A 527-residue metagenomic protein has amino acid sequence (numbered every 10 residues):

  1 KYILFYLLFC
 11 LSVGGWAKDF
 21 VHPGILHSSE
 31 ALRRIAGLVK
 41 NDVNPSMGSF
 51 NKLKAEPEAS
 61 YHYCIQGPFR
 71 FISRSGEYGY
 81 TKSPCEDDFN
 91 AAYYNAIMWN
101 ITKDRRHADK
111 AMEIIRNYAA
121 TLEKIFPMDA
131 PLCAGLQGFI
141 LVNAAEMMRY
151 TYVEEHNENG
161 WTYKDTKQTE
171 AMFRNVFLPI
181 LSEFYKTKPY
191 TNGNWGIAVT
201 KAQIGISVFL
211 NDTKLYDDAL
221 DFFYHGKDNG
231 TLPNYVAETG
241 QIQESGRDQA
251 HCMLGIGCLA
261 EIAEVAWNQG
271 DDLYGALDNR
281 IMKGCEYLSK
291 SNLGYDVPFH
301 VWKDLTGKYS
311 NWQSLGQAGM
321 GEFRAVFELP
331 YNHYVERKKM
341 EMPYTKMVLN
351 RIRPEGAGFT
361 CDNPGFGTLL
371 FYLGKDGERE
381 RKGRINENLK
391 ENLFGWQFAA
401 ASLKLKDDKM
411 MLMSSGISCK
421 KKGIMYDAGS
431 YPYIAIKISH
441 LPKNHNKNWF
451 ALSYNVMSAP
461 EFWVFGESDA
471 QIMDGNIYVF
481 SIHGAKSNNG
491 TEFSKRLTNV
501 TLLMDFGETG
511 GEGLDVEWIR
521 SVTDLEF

Functional and structural regions predicted by a protein language model:
K1-Y6: Sec-dependent signal peptide recognition, specifically the positively charged N-region followed immediately by
W16-P189, Q243, V265-N268, L273-R381: Extracellular glycan-targeting catalytic surfaces
K167-V199, I206, L210-T213, F222-G230: Extended amphipathic alpha-helical interaction segments
S207-V301: Long, repeat-rich segments with strong aromatic
E378-A401, F527: Extracellular carbohydrate-recognition regions
Q397-I417: Short carbohydrate-recognition loop motifs
M410-T491, R496, D505-S521, L525-E526: Extracellular ligand-binding interfaces
